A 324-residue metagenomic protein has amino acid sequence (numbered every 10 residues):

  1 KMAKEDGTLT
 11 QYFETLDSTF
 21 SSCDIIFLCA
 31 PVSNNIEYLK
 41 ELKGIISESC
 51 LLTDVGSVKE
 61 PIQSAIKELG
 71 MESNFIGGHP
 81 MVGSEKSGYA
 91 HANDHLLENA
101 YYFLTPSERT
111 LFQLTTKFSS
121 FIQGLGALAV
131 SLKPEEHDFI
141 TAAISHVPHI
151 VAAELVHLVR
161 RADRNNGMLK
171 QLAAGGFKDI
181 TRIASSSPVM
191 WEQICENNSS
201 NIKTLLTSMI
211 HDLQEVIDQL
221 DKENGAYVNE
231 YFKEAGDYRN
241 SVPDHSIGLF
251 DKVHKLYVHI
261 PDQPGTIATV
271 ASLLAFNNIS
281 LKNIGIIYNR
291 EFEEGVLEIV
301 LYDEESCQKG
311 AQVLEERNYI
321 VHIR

Functional and structural regions predicted by a protein language model:
K1-T8: NAD(P)-binding Rossmann-fold cofactor-contacting core
T10-T15, V130-L132, I323: Short acidic-hydrophobic, aromatic-tinged amphipathic segments that line or gate anion-handling sites
L16-L51: Rossmann-like NAD(P)-binding element
F27-L28, T53, L104, A152: Redox-cofactor binding/interface segments in oxidoreductases and associated redox assembly factors
K40-A90: Rossmann-like NAD(P)(H) cofactor-binding subdomain of soluble oxidoreductases
L96-I183: Internal alpha-helical scaffold of NAD(P)-dependent oxidoreductase catalytic cores
N165-A235: Interdomain hinge/lid region at the active-site interface of Rossmann-like NAD(P)-dependent oxidoreductases
Y238-R324: A conserved regulatory-domain signal marking ACT and ACT-like small-molecule sensing domains and adjacent regulatory
